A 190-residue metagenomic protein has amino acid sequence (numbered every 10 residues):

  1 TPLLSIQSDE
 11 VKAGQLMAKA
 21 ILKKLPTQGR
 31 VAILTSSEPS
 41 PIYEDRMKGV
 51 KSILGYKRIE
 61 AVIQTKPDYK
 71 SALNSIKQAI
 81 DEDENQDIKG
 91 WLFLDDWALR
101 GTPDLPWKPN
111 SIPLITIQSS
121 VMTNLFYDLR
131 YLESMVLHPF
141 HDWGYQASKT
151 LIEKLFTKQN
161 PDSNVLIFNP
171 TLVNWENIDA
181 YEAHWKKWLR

Functional and structural regions predicted by a protein language model:
T1-P2, P41-Y43, R100-T102, N124: Extracytoplasmic/secreted cell-surface and envelope-processing proteins
T1-P2, T27-R30, G55-I59, N85-G90 (+2 more regions): Loop/turn elements at helix/coil->beta-strand transitions in domains of secreted/extracellular proteins
S5-V31, A72-L73, S120-N124, H138-K158: Hydrophobic alpha-helical segments within soluble ligand-binding/sensing domains
Q7, A32-P41, I63-K66: Short beta-strand->loop
A13-M17, P41-I59, S71, S75 (+2 more regions): Short, solvent-exposed amphipathic alpha-helices that sit in or adjacent to ligand/effector-binding or catalytic
A20-Q28, I53-Y56, Q78-D83, L105-K108 (+4 more regions): Structured segments of extracytoplasmic/periplasmic soluble domains in secreted or envelope-associated proteins
V50, K66-F126: Hydrophobic alpha-helical
P139-R190: Hinge/cleft segment of the Venus flytrap/periplasmic-binding protein
